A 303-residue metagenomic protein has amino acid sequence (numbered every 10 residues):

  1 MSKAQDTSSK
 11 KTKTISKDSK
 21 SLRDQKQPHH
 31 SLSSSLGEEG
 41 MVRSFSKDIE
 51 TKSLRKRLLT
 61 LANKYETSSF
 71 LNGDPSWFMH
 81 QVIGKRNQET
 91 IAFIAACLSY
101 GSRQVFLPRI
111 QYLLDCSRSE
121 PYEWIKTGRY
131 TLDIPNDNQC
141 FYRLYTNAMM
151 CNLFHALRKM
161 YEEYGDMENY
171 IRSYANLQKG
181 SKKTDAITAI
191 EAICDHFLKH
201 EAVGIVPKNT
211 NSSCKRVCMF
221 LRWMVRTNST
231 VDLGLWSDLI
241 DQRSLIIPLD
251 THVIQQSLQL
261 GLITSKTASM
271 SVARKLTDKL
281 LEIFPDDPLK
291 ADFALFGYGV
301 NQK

Functional and structural regions predicted by a protein language model:
S2-K3, K10-K13, L32, M41-K303: HhH-family (HhH-GPD) DNA N-glycosylase catalytic core used in base-excision repair
D6, D18, D24, H29-H30: Intrinsic-disorder-associated, low-complexity terminal segments enriched in Asp/Asn/His/Tyr and depleted of Lys/Arg
K11, R23, H29, S34-S35: N-terminal compositionally biased or targeting/leader segments
G37-E39: Glycine-biased, low-complexity coil/linker segments
